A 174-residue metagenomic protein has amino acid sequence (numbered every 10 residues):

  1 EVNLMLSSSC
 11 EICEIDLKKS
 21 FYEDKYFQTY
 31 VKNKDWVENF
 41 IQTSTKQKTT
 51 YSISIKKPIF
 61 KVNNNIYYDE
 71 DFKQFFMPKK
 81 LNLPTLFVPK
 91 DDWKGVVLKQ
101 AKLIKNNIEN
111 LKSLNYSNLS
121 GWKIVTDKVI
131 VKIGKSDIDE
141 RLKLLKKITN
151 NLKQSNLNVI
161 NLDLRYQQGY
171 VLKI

Functional and structural regions predicted by a protein language model:
E1-I174: Charged, solvent-exposed interaction patches on well-folded alpha/beta domains that mediate macromolecular contacts
